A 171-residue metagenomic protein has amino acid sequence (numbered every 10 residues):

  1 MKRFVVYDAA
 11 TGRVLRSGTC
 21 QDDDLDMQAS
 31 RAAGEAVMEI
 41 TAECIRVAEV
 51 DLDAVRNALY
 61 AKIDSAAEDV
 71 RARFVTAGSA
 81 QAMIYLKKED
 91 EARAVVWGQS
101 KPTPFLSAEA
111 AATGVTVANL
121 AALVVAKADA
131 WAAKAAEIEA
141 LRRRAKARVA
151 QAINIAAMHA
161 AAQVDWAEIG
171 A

Functional and structural regions predicted by a protein language model:
M1-R3, A32-A33: A short, compositionally biased
K2-M27, T41-A171: A preference for well-ordered globular domain cores that mediate specific macromolecular interactions or catalysis
D26-A36: A short, surface-exposed interaction/processing loop segment used at functional sites
